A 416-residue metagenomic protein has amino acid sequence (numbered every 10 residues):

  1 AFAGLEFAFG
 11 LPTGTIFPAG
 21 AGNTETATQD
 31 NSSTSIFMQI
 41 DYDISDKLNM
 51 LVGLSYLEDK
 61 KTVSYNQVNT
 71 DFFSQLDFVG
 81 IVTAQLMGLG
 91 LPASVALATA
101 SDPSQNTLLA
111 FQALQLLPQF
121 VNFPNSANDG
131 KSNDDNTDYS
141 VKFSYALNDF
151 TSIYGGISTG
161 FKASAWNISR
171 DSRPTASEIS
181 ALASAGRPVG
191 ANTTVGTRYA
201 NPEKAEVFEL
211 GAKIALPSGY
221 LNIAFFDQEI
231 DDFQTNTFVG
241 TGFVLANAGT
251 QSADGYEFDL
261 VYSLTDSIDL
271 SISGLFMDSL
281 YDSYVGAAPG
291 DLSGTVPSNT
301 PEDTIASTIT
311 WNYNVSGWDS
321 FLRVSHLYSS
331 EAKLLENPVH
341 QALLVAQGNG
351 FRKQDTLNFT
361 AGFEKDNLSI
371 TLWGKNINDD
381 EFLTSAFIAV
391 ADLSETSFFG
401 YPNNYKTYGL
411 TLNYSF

Functional and structural regions predicted by a protein language model:
A1-T26, T62-K131, N167-R198, T235-A246 (+3 more regions): Solvent-exposed loop segments that connect transmembrane elements
P18-D59, F123-S152, G156, N201-E209 (+7 more regions): Outer-membrane beta-barrel transmembrane strands
F37, N49-L51, S140, S152-Y154 (+8 more regions): Residue-level detector of the transmembrane beta-barrel scaffold of outer-membrane proteins
D46-K47, S218-Y220, F225-I230, A246-P338 (+1 more regions): Gram-negative outer-membrane beta-barrel transporters
V52-E58, I153-T159, I223-D227, I272-F276 (+2 more regions): Transmembrane beta-barrel strands of outer-membrane/channel proteins
E58-K60, F161-A163, E229-D231, D278-L280 (+2 more regions): Feature marks short, surface-exposed loop/turn motifs that line or immediately flank catalytic pockets and channel
A146, S152-D171, T175-Y256, L275 (+1 more regions): Membrane-embedded beta-barrel scaffold of Gram-negative outer-membrane proteins
L327-V339, F363-F416: C-terminal beta-signal and adjacent terminal beta-strands/loops of Gram-negative outer-membrane beta-barrel proteins
